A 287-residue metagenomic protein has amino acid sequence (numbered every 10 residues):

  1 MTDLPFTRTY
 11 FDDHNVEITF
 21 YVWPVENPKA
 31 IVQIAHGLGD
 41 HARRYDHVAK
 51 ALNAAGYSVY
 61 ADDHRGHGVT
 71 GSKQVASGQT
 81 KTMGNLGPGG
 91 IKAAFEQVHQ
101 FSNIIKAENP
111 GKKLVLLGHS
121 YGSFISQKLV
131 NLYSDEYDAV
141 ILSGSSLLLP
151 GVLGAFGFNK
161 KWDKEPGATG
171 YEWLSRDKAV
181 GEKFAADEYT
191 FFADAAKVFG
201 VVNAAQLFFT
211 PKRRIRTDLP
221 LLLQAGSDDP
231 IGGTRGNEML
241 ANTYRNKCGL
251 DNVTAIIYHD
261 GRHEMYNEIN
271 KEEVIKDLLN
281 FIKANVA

Functional and structural regions predicted by a protein language model:
M1-V25: N-terminal cap/lid segment of alpha/beta-hydrolase-fold proteins
H36-D40, S120, S227: Active-site glycine-rich loops that stabilize anionic/oxyanionic intermediates across multiple enzyme folds
R44, A49-K81: Conserved alpha/beta-hydrolase
M83-K106: Alpha/beta-hydrolase active-site loop
L117-K197: Alpha/beta-hydrolase-fold enzymes
L223-A225: Short beta-strand/loop motif that positions the catalytic acidic residue of the alpha/beta-hydrolase fold
P230-M239: Conserved alpha/beta-hydrolase "acid-adjacent" motif
D251-A287: Catalytic active-site module of serine/aspartate enzymes centered on a nucleophile-bearing elbow/loop
